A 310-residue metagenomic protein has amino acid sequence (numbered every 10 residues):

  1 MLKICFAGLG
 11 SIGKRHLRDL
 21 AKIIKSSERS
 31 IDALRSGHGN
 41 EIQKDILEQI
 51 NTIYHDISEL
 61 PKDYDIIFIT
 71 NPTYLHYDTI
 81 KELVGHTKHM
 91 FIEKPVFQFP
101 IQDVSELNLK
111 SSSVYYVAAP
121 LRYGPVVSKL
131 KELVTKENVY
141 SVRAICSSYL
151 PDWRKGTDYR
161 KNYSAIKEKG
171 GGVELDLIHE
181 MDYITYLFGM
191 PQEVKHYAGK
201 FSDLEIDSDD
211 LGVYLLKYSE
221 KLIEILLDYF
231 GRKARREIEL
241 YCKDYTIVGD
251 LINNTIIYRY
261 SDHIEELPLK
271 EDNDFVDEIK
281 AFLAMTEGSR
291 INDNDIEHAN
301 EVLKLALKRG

Functional and structural regions predicted by a protein language model:
M1-E48: N-terminal Rossmann-like dinucleotide-binding module
A33, G39, E59, I66-N71 (+2 more regions): C-terminal helix-rich "cap/oligomerization" subdomain common to oxidoreductases
Q49-Y64: Short acidic low-complexity segments
N51, D65, K88, Y140: Conserved acidic residues
I66-R122: Beta-strand-loop-alpha-helix segment that lines the small-molecule cofactor/substrate pocket of alpha/beta enzymes
P120, E237-K304: C-terminal glycine/acidic-rich active-site capping loop/insertion
G124-V194, S202: Predominantly a Rossmann-like dinucleotide-binding segment in NAD(P)-dependent oxidoreductases
L175-N254, I279-R290: Contiguous beta-strand/loop segments that form the cofactor/metal-binding neighborhood of enzyme cores
